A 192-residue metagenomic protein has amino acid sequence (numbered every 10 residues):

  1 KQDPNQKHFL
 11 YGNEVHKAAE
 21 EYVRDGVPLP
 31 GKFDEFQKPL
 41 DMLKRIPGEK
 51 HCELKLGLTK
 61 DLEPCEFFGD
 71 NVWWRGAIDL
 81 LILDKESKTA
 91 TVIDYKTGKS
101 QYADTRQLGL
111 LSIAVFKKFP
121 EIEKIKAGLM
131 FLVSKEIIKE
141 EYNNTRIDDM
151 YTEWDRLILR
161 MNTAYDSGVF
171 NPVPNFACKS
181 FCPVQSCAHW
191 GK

Functional and structural regions predicted by a protein language model:
K1, E21-G26, A164-V169: Short loop/turn hinge sites at secondary-structure boundaries
K1-E21: Charged, glycine-rich intrinsically disordered N-terminal tails and low-complexity linkers that flank
K1-Q6, G26-L29, K99: Short, polar/flexible loop-turn hinges at active-site or ligand-entry regions and domain interfaces
E14, R106-A114: Short amphipathic alpha-helical face segments that pack within enzyme cores and frequently flank/anchor catalytic
A18-V92, K117-G128: Catalytic cores of nuclease domains that cleave nucleic-acid phosphodiester backbones
L58-C65, D70, S87, S100-T105 (+1 more regions): Metal-dependent nuclease catalytic regions and adjoining charged, substrate-binding loops involved in nucleic-acid end
Y95-K96: Activation of the activation-loop gatekeeper triad in protein kinase-fold domains
